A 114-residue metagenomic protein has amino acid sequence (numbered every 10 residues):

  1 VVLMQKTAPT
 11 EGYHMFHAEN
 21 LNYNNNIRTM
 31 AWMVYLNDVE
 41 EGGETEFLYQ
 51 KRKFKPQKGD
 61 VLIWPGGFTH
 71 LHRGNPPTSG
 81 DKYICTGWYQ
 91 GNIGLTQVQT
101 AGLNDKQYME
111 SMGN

Functional and structural regions predicted by a protein language model:
V1-E44, K53-K55, V61, N92: Conserved double-stranded beta-helix
I27-R28, E40-N114: Catalytic core of Fe(II)/2-oxoglutarate
